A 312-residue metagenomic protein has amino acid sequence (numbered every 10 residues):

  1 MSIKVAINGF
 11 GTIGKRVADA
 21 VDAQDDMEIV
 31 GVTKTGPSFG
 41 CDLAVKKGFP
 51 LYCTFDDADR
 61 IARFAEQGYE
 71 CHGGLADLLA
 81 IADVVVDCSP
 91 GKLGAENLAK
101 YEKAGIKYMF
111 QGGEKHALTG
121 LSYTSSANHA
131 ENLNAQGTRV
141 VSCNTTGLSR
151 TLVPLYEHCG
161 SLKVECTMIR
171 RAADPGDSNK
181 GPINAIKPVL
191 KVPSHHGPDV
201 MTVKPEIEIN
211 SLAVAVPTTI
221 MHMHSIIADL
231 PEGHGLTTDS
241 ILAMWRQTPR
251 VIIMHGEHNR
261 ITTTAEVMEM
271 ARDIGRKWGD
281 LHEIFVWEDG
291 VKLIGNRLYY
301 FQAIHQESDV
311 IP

Functional and structural regions predicted by a protein language model:
S2-D177: N-terminal Rossmann-like NAD(P) cofactor-binding subdomain of oxidoreductases, focused on the glycine-rich
K4, K15-D19, A23-H72, L162-K163 (+1 more regions): C-terminal substrate-binding/catalytic lobe of Rossmann-fold NAD(P)-dependent oxidoreductases
Q24, S142, L190-K191, H305-D309: Residue-level detector of secondary-structure boundary/capping sites
G94, T263, Q306-E307: Intrinsic-disorder/low-complexity, polar/charged segments
R297-P312: Generic C-terminus detector
